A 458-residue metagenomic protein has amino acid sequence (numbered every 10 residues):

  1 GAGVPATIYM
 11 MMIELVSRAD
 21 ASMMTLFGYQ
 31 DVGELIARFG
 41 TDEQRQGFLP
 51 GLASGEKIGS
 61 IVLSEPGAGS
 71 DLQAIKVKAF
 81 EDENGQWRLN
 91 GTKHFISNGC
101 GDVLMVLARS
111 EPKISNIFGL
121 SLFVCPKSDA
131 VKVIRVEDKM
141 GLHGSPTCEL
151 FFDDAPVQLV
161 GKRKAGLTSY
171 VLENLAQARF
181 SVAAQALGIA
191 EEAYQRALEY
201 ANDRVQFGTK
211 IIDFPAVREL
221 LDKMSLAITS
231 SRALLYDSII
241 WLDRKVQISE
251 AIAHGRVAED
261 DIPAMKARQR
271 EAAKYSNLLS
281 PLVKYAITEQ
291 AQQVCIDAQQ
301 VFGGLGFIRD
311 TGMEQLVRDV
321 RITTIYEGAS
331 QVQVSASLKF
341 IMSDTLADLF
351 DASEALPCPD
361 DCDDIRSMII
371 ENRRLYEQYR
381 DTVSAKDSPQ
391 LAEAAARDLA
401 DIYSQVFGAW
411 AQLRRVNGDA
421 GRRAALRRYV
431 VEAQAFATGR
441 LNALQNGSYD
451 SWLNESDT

Functional and structural regions predicted by a protein language model:
G1-P50, S54, I96-G101, Y326: Internal helix-loop-helix
S54-L63: A short, Trp-centered hydrophobic/proline-enriched beta-strand micro-motif
Q86-K132: A short core secondary-structure module
I96, P263-E354, Q434-T458: Alpha-helix capping/hinge segments and adjacent helical runs
K139, P146-R179, Q195-I212, A347 (+1 more regions): A glycine-rich, basic-preceded beta-loop-alpha segment at the flavin cofactor/substrate interface of flavin-utilizing
L142-V171, G304-I325, S330: Flexible glycine/proline-rich, aromatic-decorated loop/lid segments
T229-K284, R380-A394, N417: C-terminal helix-coil-helix/basic helical segment that borders enzyme active sites and/or dimer interfaces and provides
D360-T458: C-terminal amphipathic alpha-helical interaction region
